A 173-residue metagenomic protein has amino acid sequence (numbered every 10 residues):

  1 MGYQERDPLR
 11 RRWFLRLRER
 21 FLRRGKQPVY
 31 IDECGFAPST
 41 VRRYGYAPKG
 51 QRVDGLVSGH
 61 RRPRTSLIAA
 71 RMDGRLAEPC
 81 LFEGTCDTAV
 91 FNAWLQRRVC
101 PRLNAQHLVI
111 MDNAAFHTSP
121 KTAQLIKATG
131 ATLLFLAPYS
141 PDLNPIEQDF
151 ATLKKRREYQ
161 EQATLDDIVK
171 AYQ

Functional and structural regions predicted by a protein language model:
M1-Q173: Short functional hotspots at interaction and active-site rims
